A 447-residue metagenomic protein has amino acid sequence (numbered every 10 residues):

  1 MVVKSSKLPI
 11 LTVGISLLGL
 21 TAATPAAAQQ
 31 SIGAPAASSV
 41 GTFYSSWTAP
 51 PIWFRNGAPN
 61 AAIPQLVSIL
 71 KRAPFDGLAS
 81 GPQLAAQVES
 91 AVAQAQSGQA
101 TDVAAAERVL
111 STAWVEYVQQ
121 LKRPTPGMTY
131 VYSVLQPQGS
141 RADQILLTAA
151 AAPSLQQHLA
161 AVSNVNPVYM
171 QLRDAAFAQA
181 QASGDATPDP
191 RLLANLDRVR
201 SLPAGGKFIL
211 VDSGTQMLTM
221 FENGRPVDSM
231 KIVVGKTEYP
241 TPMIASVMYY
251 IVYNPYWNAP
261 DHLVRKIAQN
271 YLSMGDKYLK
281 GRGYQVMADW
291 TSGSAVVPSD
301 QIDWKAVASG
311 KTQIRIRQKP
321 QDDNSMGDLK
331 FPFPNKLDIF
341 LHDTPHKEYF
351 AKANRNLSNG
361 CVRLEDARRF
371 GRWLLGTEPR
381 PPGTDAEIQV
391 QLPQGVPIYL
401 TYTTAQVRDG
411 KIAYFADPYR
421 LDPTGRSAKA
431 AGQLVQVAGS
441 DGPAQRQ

Functional and structural regions predicted by a protein language model:
V2-V13: Bacterial N-terminal signal peptides that target proteins for export
T21-T24: N-terminal signal peptide c-region/cleavage motif recognized by signal peptidases
Q29-S39, R108, T112-V115, Q120 (+2 more regions): Well-ordered beta-sheet/strand-loop patches within structured domains
Q29-V134: Cationic-aromatic interfacial patches
